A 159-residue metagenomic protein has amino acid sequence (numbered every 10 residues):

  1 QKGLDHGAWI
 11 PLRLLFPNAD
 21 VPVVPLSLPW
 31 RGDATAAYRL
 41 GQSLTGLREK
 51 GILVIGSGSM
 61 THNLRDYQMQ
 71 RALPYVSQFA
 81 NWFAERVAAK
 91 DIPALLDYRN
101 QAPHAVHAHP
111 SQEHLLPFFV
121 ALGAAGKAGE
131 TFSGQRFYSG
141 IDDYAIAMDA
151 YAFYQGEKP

Functional and structural regions predicted by a protein language model:
Q1-A36: Internal, conserved structured core segments that host functional sites
V21-P22, W30-R39, T45-L53, S57-P159: Surface-exposed, charge/polar-rich loops and edge strands
